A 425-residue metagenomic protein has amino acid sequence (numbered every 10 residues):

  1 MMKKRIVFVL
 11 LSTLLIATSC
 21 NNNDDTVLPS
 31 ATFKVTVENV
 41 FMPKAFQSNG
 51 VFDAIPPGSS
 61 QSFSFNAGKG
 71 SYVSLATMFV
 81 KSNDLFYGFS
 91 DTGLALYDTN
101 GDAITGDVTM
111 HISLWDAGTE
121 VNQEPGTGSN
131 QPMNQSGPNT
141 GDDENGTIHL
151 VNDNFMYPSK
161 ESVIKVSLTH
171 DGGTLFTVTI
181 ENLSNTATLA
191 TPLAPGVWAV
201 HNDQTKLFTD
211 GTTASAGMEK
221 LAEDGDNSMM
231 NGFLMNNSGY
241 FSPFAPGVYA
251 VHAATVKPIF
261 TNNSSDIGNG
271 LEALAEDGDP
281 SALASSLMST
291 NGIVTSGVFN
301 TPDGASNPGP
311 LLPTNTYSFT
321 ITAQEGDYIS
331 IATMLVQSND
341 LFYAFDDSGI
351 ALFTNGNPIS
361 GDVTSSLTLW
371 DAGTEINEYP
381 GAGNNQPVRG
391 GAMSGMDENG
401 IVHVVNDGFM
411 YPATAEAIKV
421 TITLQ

Functional and structural regions predicted by a protein language model:
M1-M2: N-terminal secretory signal peptides that target proteins for export/translocation
R5-L15: Sec-dependent N-terminal signal peptides
L10, H170-G173: Short, ordered beta-strand-loop transition motifs
T13, A17-T32: Bacterial Sec-dependent N-terminal signal peptides
P29-T105, G173-L175, S184-D347: Structured domain cores in non-transmembrane regions
G58-S60, G68-D171, T301-Q425: Mature, soluble, non-transmembrane domains
I180: Active-site-proximal cofactor/substrate-binding loop regions of enzyme domains
